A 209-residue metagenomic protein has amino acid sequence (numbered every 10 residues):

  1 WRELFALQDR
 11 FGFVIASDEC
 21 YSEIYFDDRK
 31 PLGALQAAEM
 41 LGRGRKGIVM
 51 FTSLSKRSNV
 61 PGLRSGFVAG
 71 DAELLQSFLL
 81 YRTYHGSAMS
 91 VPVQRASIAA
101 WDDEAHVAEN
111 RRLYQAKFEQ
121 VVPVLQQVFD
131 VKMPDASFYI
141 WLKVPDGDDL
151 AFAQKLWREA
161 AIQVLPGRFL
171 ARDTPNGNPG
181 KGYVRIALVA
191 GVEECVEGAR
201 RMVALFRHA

Functional and structural regions predicted by a protein language model:
W1-V14, Y21-V60: Active-site pre-lysine segment of PLP-dependent enzymes
E3-L7, V124, R201: Short, conserved SAM-binding segment of the class I
I15-S17, V164-P166: Hydrophobic residues in well-ordered beta-strands that form the structural core
A38-Q115, E119-V122, F206: Conserved core segment of the aminotransferase class I/II
R43-G44, K155-V164, A171-A209: PLP-dependent enzyme catalytic core of the Aspartate aminotransferase-like
D71-A72, D102, K143-D146, V189-G191: Residue-level recognition of strand-loop junctions within catalytic nucleotide-signaling folds
Q94, I98, L113-V122, V131-V144 (+1 more regions): Conserved glycine-rich beta-strand-loop-beta hairpin in the small C-terminal domain of fold type I
